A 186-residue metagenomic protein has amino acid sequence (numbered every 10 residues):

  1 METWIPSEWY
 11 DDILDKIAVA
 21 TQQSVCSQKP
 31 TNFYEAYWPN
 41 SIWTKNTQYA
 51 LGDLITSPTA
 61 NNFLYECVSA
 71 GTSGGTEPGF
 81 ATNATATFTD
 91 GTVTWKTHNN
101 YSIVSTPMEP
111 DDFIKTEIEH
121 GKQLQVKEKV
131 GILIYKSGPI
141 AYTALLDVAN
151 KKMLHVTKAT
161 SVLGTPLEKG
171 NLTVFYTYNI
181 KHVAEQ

Functional and structural regions predicted by a protein language model:
M1-P39, N100-Y142, V148-Q186: Small cysteine-rich, disulfide-bonded extracellular modules of the LU/uPAR three-finger superfamily and closely related
N40-N100: Tryptophan-rich substrate-binding surfaces of secreted polymer-degrading and adhesive proteins
I55, L145-L146: Hydrophobic beta-strand positions
Y65, Y142-T143: Short beta-strand elements bearing conserved aromatic residues within extracellular beta-rich modules
